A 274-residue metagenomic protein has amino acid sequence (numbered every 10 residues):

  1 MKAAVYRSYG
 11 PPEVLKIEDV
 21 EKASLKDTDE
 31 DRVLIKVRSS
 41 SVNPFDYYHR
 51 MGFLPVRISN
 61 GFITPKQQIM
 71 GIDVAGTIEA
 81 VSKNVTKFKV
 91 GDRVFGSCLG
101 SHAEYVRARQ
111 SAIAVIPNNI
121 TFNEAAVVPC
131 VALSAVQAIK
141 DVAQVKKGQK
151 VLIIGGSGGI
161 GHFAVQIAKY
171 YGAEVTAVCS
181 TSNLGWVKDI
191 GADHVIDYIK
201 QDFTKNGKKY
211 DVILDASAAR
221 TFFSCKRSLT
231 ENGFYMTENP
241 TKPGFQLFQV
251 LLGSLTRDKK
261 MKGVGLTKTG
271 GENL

Functional and structural regions predicted by a protein language model:
A23-S41, L54-G100: Glycine-rich beta-strand-centered segment in the early N-terminal region that forms part of a ligand/cofactor-binding
Y48, I63-D73, A80, R93-G155: NAD(P)H dinucleotide-binding glycine-rich loop of Rossmann-like/cofactor-binding domains, especially the beta1-alpha1
F95, I196, I213-L214: N-terminal Rossmann-like NAD(P) cofactor-binding module of classical short-chain dehydrogenase/reductase
A125-D197: Mid-domain Rossmann-like dinucleotide-binding core that forms the NAD(H)/NADP(H) cofactor-binding site
T204-V212: A short acidic, Gly/Pro-enriched loop at the edge of an enzyme's catalytic core that lines a small-molecule cofactor
A219-L274: Glycine-rich phosphate-binding loop and adjacent beta-alpha segment of Rossmann(oid) nucleotide-cofactor-binding
